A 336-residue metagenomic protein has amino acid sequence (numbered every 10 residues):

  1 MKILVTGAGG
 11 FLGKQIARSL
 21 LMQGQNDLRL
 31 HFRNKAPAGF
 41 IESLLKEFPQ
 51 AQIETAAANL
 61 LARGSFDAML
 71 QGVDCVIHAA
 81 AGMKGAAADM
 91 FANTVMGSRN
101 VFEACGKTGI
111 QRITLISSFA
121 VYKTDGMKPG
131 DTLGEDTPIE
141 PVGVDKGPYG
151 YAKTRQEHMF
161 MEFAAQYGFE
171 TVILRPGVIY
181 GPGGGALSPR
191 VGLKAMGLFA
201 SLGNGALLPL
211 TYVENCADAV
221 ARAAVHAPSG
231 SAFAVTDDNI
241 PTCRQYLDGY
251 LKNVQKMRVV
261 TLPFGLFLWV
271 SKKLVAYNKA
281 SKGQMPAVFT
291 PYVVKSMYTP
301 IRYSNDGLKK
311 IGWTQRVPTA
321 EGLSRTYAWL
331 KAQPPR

Functional and structural regions predicted by a protein language model:
I3-Q23: N-terminal Rossmann NAD(P)H-binding glycine-rich loop of SDR-like oxidoreductase domains
P49-M96, A104, T124: NAD(P)H-binding glycine-rich loop region in Rossmannoid oxidoreductase-like domains and their noncatalytic homologs
M96, N100-P148: Conserved Rossmann-fold NAD(P)-dependent oxidoreductase catalytic core, especially the SDR/UDP-sugar
Y122-K123, F169-P189: Flexible, glycine-rich beta-alpha linker
M127-V178, A200: Catalytic helix-loop patch of NAD(P)-dependent Rossmann-fold dehydrogenases
R155, G185-P189, L202-A224, G230-A234: Substrate-positioning beta->alpha
G181, L202-A206, F233-P241, L251-K252 (+2 more regions): Glycine-rich Rossmann NAD(P)(H)-binding loop
R222-V288, S304, S324-Y327, P334-P335: Mid/C-terminal beta-alpha module of Rossmann-like enzyme folds, strongest in SDR-family dehydrogenases/epimerases
